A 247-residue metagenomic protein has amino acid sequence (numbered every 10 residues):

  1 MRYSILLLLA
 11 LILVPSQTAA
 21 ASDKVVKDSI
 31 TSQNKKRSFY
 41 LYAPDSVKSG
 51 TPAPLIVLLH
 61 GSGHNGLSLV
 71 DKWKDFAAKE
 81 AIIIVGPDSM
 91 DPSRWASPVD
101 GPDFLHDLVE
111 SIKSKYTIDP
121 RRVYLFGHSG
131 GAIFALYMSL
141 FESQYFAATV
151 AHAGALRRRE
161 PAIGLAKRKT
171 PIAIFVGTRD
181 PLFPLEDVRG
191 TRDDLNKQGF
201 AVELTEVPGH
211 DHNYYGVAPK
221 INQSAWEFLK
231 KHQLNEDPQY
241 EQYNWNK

Functional and structural regions predicted by a protein language model:
L6-V14: Bacterial N-terminal signal peptides
Q17-L55, D100, D107, F126-M138 (+6 more regions): A domain-start/cap signature at the N-terminus of enzymes
V25-S46, G50-R121: Serine-hydrolase catalytic machinery in alpha/beta-hydrolase-like enzymes
L69, S114-K115, R121-R168: Primarily recognizes the serine-hydrolase "nucleophile elbow" in alpha/beta-hydrolase and SGNH/GDSL folds
P92, V207-Y214: Histidine-bearing beta->alpha loop at or near hydrolase active sites
I174-V176, D180: Short beta-strand/loop motif that positions the catalytic acidic residue of the alpha/beta-hydrolase fold
P181-D187: Conserved alpha/beta-hydrolase "acid-adjacent" motif
